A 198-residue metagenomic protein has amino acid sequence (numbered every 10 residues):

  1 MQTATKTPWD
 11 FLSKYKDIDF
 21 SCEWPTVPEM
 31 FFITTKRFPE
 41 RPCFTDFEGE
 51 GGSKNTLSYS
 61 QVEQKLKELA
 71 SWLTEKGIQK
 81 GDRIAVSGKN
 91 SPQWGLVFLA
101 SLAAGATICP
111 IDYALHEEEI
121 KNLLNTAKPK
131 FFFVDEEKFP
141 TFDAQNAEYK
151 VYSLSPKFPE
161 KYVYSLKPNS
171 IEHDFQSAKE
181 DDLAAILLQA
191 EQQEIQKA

Functional and structural regions predicted by a protein language model:
A4-L12, M30-L57: AMP-dependent adenylate-forming
W9, G51, E137-L183: ANL superfamily adenylate-forming
E23, E40-S91, G95-L99, H116-K121: Conserved AMP-binding/adenylate-forming core of the ANL superfamily
P39-P42, S170-I195: Conserved pre-ATP/AMP-binding loop-to-beta segment of ANL
I84, S101, F132, L183 (+1 more regions): Conserved S/T- and glycine-rich ATP-binding loop of Class I adenylate-forming
F98-A104, T126: Short hydrophobic alpha-helices that are characteristic scaffold elements of the AMP-binding
Y113-D143: Conserved ATP-dependent adenylate/AMP-binding module captured primarily in the ANL superfamily
